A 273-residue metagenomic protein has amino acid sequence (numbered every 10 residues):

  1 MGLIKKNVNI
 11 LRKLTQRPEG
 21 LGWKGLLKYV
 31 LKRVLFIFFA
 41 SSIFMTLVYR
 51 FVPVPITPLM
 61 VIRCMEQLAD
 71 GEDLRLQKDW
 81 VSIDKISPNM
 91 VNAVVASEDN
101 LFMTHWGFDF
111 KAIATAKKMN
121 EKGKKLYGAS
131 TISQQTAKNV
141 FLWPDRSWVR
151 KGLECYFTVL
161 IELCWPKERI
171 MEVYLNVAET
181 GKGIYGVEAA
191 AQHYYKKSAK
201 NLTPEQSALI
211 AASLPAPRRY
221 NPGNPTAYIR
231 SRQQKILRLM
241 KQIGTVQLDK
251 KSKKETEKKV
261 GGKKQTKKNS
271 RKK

Functional and structural regions predicted by a protein language model:
G2-K273: Juxtamembrane regions of bacterial inner-membrane/periplasmic proteins, predominantly the peptidoglycan biogenesis
